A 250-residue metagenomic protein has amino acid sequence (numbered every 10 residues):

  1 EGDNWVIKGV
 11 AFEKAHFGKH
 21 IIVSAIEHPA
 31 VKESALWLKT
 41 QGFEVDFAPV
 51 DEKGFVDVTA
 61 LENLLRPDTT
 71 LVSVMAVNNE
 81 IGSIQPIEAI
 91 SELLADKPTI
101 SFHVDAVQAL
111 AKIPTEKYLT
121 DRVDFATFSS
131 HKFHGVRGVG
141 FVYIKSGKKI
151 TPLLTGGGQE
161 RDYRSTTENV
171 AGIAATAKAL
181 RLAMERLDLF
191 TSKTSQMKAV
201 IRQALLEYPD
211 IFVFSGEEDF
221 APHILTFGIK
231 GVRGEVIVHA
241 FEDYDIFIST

Functional and structural regions predicted by a protein language model:
E1-T250: Pyridoxal 5′-phosphate
